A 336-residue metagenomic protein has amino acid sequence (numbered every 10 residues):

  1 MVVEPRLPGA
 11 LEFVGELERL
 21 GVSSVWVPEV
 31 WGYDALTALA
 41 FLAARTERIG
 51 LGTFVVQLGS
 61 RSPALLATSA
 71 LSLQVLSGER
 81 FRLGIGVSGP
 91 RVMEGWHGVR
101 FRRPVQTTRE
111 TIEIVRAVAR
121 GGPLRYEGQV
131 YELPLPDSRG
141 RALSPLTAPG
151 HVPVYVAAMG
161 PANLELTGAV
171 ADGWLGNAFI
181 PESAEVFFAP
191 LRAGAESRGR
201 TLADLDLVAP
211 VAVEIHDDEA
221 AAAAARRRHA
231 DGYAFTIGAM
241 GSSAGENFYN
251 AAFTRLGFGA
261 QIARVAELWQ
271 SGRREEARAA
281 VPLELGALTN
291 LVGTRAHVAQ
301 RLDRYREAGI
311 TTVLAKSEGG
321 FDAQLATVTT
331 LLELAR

Functional and structural regions predicted by a protein language model:
M1, V25-V27, G50-V56, F81-I85 (+4 more regions): Hydrophobic faces of well-ordered beta-strands that scaffold small-molecule active sites in alpha/beta enzyme cores
M1-F54, G59, V152: N-terminal beta1-alpha1-beta2 module of alpha/beta enzyme domains
M1-P8, V56-P63, P149-M159, V213-H216 (+1 more regions): Active-site mouth loops of central-metabolism enzymes
M1-V22, V27, Q74, R82 (+6 more regions): C-terminal amphipathic alpha-helical "assembly" element that mediates oligomerization/partner interfaces or acts as
G9, A67-G173, N177-L205, N247 (+2 more regions): Internal, glycine-rich beta/alpha segment that forms the wall or movable "lid" of small-molecule/cofactor binding
E18-R19, L39-G50, A70-R80, G168 (+2 more regions): Acidic (Asp/Glu)-rich catalytic clusters
G89, I180, A209-D217: Glycine-rich beta-alpha junction loops
R120, A203-D204, V211-D218: Glycine-rich, aromatic-flanked loop segments that form ligand/cofactor-binding clefts across common enzyme folds
